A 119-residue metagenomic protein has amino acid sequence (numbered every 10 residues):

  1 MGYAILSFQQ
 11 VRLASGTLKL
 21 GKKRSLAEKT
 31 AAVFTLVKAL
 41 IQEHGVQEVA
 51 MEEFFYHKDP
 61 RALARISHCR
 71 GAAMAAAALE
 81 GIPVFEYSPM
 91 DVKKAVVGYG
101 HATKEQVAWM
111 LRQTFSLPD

Functional and structural regions predicted by a protein language model:
M1-D119: Phosphate- and other anionic-substrate recognition elements at nucleic-acid/protein interfaces
